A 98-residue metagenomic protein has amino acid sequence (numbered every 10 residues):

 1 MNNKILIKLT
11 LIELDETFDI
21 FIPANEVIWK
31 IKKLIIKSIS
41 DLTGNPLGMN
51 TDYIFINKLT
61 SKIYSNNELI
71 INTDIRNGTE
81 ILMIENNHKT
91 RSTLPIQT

Functional and structural regions predicted by a protein language model:
M1-T98: Ubiquitin system architectures
